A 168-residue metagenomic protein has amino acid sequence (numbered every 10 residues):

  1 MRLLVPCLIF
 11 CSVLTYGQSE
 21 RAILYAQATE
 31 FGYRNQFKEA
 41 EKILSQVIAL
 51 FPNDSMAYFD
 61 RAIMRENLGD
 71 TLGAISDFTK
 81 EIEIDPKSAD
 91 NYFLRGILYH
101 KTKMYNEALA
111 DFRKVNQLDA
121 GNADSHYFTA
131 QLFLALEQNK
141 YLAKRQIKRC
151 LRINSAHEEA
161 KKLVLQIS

Functional and structural regions predicted by a protein language model:
E20-A22, S55-M56, A89-D90, A123-D124 (+1 more regions): Helix-start (N-cap) detector for alpha-helical repeat units in TPR-like alpha-solenoids, especially tetratricopeptide
E20-L50, I63: Alpha-helical segment of the N-proximal tetratricopeptide repeat
R21, A135-S168: Terminal, low-structured helical/coil segments at or just beyond the last alpha-helical repeat
R34-I43, R65-K80, K101-K114, L136-R149: Structural signature of tandem alpha-helical TPR/SEL1-like repeats, specifically the intra-repeat loop/turn
